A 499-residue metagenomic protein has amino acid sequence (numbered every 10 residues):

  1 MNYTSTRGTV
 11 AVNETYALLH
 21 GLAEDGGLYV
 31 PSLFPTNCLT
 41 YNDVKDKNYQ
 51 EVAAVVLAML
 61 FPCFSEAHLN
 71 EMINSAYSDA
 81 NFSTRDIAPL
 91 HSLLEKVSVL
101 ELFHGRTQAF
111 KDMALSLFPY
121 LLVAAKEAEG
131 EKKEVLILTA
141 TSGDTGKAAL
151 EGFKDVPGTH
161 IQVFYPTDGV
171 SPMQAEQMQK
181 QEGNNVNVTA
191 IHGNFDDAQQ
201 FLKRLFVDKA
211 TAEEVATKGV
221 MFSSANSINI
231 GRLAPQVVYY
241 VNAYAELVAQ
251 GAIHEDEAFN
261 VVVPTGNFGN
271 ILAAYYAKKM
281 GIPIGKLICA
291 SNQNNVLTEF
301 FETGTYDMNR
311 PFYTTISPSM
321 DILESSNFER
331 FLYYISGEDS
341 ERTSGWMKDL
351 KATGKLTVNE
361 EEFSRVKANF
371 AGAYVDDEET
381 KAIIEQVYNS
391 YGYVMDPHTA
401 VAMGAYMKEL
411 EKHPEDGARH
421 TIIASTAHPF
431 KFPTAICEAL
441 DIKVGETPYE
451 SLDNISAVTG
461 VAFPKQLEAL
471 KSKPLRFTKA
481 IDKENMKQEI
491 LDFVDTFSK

Functional and structural regions predicted by a protein language model:
M1-K499: PLP-dependent amino-acid enzyme catalytic core
